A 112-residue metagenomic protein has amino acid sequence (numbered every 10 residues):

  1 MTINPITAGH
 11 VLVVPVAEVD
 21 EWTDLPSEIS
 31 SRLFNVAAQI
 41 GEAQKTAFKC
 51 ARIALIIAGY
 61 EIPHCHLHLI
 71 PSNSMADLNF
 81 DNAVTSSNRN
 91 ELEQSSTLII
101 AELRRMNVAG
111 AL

Functional and structural regions predicted by a protein language model:
M1-L112: HIT superfamily nucleotide-processing domains
